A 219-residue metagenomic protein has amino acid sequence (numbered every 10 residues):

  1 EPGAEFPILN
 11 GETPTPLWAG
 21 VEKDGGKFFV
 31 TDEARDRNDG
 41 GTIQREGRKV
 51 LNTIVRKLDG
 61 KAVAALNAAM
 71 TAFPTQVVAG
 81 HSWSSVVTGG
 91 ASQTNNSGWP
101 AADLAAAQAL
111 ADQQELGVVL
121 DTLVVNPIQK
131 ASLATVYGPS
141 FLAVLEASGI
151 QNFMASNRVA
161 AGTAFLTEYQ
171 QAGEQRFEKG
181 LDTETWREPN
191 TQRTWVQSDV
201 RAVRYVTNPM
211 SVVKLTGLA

Functional and structural regions predicted by a protein language model:
E1-E22: Assembly/oligomerization interface modules of large self-assembling protein complexes
T15-R37: Extended, low-charge hydrophobic alpha-helical regions
D36-G41, L58-A64: Short, solvent-exposed secondary-structure capping/transition elements
D39-L51: Short, charged, low-complexity patches
L51-D59: Short amphipathic alpha-helical signal-transduction/dimerization elements
D59-Q76: Short, glycine/acidic-rich hinge or "gate" loops at secondary-structure transitions that mediate conformational
T71-G149: Extended, solvent-exposed, turn-rich assembly/linker loops in the middle of proteins
A134-A219: Sequence/fold signature of self-assembling virion shell proteins
